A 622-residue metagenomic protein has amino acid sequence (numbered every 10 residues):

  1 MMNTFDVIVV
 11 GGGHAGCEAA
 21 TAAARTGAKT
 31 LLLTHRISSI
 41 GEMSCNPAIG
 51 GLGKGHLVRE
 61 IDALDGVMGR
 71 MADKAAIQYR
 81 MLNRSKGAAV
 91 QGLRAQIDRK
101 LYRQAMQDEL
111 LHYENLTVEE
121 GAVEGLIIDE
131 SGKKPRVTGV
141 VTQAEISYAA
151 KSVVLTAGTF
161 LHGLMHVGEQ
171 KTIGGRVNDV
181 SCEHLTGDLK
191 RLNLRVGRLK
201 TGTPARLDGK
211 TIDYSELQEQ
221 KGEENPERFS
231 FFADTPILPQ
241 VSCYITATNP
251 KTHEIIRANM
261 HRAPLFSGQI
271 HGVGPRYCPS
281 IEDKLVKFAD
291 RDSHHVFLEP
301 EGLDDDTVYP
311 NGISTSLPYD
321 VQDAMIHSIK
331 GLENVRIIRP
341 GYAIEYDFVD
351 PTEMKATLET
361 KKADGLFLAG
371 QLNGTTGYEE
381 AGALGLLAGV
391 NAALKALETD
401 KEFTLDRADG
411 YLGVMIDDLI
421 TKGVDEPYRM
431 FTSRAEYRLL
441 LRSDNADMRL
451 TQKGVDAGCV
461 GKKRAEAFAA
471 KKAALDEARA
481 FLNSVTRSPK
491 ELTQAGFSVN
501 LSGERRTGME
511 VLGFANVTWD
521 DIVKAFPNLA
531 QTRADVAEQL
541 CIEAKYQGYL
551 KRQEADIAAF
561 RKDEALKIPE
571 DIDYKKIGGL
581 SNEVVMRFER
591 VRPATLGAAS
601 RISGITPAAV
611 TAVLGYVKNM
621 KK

Functional and structural regions predicted by a protein language model:
N3-A15: Beta1/beta-strand and adjacent pyrophosphate-binding region of the FAD-binding site in flavoprotein oxidoreductases
N3-F5, Q143-S152: Core beta-strand elements of the Rossmann-like FAD/NAD(P) dinucleotide-binding domain in flavoenzyme oxidoreductases
V10, S147-G158: Short hydrophobic core segments
T21-I127, T156-R176, V180, H184-T186 (+2 more regions): Conserved N-terminal/central alpha/beta ligand/cofactor-binding core
R36, T186-D323, T421-R505, M509-A515: An anion/pyrophosphate-binding glycine-rich loop and adjacent beta-alpha core in soluble alpha-beta enzymes
I127-I146: Conserved beta-strand-loop-beta-strand element in the redox core of flavoprotein oxidoreductases
Y309-T375, F403-D417, R533-R587, R592: A glycine-rich dinucleotide-binding beta-alpha-beta segment and adjacent secondary-structure elements that constitute
R434, L440, T451-I605, A609 (+1 more regions): Extended, charge-enriched "interface" segments that sit outside catalytic cores
